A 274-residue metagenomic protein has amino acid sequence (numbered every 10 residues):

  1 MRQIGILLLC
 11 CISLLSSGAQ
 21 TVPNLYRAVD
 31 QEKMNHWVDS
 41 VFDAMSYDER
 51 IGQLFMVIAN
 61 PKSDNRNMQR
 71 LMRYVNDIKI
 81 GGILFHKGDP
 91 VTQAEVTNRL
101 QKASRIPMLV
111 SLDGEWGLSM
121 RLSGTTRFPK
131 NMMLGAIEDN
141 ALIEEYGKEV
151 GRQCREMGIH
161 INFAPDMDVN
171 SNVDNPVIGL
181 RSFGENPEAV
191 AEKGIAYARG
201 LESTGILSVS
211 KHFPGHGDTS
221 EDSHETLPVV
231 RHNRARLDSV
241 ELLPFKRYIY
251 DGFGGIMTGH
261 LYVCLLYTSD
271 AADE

Functional and structural regions predicted by a protein language model:
M1-P23: Bacterial Sec-dependent N-terminal signal peptides
G18-D39, A44: Sec-dependent signal peptide cleavage junction
M34-P61: Mature N-terminal segment immediately following signal peptide/propeptide cleavage in secreted/periplasmic
Q53, G81, I106-M108, I159-H160 (+2 more regions): Short, well-ordered coil/turn segments that N-cap beta-strands
N60-K193, H212, G217-N233, G259-L266: Enzymes and membrane/adaptor proteins characterized by extended Gly/Ser/Thr/Asp/Glu-rich, aromatic-dotted
A189-T204: Alpha-helix-loop-beta-strand connector modules within alpha/beta enzyme cores
L201-S208, V240-F253: Phosphate/pyrophosphate-binding betaalpha-module
Y267-E274: Conserved small/polar residues in nucleotide/adenosyl-binding loops
